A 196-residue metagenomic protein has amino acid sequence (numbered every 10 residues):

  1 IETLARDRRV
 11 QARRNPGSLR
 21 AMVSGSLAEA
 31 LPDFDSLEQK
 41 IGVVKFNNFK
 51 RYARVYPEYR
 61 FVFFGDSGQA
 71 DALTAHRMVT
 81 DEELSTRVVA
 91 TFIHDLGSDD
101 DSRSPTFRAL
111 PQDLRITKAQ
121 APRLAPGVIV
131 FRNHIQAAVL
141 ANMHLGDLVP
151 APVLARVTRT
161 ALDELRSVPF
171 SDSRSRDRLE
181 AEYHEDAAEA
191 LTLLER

Functional and structural regions predicted by a protein language model:
I1-R196: C-terminal cap/substrate-recognition subdomain and adjoining C-terminal extension of metal-dependent phosphatase-like
